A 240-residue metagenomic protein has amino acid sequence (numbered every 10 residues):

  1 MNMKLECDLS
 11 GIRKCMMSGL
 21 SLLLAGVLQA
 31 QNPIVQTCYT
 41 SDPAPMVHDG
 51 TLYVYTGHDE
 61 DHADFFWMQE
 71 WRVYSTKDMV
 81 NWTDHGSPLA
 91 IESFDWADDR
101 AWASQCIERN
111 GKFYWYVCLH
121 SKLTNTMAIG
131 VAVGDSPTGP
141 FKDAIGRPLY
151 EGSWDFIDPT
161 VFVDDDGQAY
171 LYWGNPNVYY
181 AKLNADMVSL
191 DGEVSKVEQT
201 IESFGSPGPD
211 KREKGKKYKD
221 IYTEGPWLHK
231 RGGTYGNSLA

Functional and structural regions predicted by a protein language model:
M1-R13: N-terminal secretory signal peptides that target proteins for export/translocation
K14-G26: Bacterial N-terminal signal peptides
A30-A240: Carbohydrate-active catalytic/glycan-binding domains of CAZyme proteins, especially the secreted or lumenal ectodomains
